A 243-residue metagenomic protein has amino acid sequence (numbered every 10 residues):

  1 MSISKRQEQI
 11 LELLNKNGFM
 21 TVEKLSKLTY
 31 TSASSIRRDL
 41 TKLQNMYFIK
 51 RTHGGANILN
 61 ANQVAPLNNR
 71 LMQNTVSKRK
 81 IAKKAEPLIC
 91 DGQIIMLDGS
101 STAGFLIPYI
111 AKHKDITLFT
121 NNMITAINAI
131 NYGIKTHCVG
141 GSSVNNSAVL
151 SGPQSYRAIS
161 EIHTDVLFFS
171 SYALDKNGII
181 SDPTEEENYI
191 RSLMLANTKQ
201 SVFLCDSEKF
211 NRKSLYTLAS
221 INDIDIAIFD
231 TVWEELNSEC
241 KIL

Functional and structural regions predicted by a protein language model:
S2, E12, T21-V22, I124-L243: Conserved phosphate- and dinucleotide-binding cores of soluble alpha/beta proteins, encompassing both enzyme active
S2-Q9, N15-E23, K27-Y30, S34-G99 (+2 more regions): HTH-adjacent hinge/linker in prokaryotic transcriptional regulators
L59-A61, S100, V139, S171-Y172: Generic beta-structure capping elements
A103: Conserved SAM/SAH-binding loop
